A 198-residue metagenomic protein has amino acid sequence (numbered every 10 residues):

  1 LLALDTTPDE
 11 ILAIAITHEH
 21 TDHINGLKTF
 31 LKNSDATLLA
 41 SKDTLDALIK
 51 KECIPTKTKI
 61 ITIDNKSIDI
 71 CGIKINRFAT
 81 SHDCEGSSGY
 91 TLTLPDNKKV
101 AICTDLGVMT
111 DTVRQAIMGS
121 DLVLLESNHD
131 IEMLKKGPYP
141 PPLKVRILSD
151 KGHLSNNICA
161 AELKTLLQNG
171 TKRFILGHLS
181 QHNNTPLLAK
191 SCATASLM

Functional and structural regions predicted by a protein language model:
L1, L27-F30, L48, V113 (+2 more regions): Hydrophobic packing residues within well-ordered alpha-helices of enzyme cores
L1-A40: Active-site metal-binding motif and surrounding structural segment of the metallo-beta-lactamase
L1-T6, N25, I63-L122: Core dinuclear metal-dependent hydrolase active-site scaffold
T6, C53-I54, Q168: Helix N-cap/coil-helix junction residues
I11-E19, L39-K42, A101-T104, L124-E126 (+1 more regions): Active-site neighborhood of phospho(di)ester-bond hydrolases with catalytic His/Asp-centered motifs
H20-I24, L45-A47, C84-E85, V108-D111 (+2 more regions): Active-site environment of divalent metal-dependent phosphoester hydrolases
I24-G86: Glycine/small-residue-rich loop that forms an oxyanion/phosphate-binding "nest" at active or ligand-binding sites
D111-M198: Cap/insert and terminal regions of metallo-dependent hydrolase folds
